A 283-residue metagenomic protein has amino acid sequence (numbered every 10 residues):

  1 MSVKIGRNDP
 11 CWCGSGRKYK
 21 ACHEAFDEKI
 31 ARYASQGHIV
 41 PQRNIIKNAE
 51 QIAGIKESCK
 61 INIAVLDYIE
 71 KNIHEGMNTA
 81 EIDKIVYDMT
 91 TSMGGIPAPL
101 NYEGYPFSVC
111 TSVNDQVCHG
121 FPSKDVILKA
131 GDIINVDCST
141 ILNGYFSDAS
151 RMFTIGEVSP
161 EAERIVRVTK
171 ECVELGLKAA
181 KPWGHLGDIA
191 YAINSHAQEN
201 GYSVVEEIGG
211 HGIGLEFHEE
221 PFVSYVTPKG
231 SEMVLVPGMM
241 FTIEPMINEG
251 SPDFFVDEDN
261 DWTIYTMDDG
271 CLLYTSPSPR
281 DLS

Functional and structural regions predicted by a protein language model:
M1-I45: Acidic/negatively charged segments and metal-coordination signatures
N62-A130, A179-H218, M233-F241, E249-D257: Active-site cores enriched in adjacent His and Asp/Glu residues with nearby glycine-rich loops that coordinate divalent
K129, F153-I165: Acidic, low-complexity central loop/insert segments
S139-N143, M246-G250: Short, charged beta-turn/beta-strand-edge "cap" motif at the junction between a beta-strand and an adjacent loop
N248-C271: A conserved acidic, glycine/proline-rich C-terminal tail/linker
Y274, S278-S283: Single conserved hydrophobic/aromatic residue that forms the stacking wall/gate of nucleotide- or nucleobase-binding
